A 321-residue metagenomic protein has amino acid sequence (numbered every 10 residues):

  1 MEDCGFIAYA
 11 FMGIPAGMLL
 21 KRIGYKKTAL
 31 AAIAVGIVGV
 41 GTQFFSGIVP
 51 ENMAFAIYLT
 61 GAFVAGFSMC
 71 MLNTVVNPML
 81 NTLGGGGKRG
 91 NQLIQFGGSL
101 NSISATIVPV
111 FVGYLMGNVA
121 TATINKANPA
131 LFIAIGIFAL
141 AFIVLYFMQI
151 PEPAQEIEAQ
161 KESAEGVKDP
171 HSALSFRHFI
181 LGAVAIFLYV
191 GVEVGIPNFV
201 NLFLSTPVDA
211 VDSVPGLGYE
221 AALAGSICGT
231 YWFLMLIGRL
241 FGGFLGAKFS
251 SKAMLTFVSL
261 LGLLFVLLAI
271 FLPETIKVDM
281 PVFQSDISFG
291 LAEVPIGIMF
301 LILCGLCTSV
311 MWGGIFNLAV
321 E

Functional and structural regions predicted by a protein language model:
D3-K21, G229-F241: Central cavity-lining transmembrane alpha-helices of secondary-active solute carriers, predominantly the Major
A34-E51, L260-G290: C-terminal ends and interior cores of transmembrane alpha-helices in multi-pass membrane transporters/permeases
M53-L72, P281-W312: Hydrophobic core of transmembrane alpha-helices in multi-pass small-molecule transporters, especially MFS/SLC-type
F55-S99: Cytoplasmic helix-loop-helix junction between adjacent transmembrane helices in 12-TM secondary transporters
G90-I150: Helix-loop-helix hairpin linking two adjacent transmembrane segments in secondary transporters
Q149-K168: Flexible cytoplasmic inter-helical loops of multi-pass small-molecule transporters
H171-G229: Extracytoplasmic gate region of multi-pass secondary transporters
